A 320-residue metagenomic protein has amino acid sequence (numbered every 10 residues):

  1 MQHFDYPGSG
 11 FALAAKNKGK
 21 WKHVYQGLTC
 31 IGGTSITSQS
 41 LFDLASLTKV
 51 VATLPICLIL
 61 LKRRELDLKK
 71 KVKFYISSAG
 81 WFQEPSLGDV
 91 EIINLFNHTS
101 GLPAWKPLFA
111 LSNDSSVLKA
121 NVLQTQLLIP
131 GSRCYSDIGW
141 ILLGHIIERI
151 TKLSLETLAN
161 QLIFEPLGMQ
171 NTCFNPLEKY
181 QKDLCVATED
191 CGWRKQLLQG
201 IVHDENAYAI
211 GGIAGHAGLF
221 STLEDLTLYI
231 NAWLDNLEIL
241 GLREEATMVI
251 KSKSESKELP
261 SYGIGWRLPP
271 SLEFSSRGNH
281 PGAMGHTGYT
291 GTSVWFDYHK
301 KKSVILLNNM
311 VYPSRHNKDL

Functional and structural regions predicted by a protein language model:
M1-L44, E65-L66, N113, A120 (+1 more regions): Short, conserved catalytic-motif segment at the N-terminal edge
M1-Q2, L41, K251-K253, N279-M284 (+1 more regions): Short, P/G- and charge-enriched loop/turn segments at secondary-structure junctions
A12-A14, N94-F96, W295, S303-L306: Structural recognition of the beta-strand scaffold that forms the well-ordered cores of secreted hydrolase catalytic
L13, L41-K69, L143-E148, L226-Y229 (+1 more regions): Active-site SXXK
H23, Q83-G282: Short, surface-exposed loop or secondary-structure junction motifs that flank catalytic or metal-binding residues
D67-Q83, L167: Short, glycine/proline-biased beta-turn/loop segments that scaffold the active-site neighborhood
A283, T290-S303: Short, surface-exposed beta-strand/loop micro-motifs that present aromatic residues
V311-L320: Generic C-terminus detector
